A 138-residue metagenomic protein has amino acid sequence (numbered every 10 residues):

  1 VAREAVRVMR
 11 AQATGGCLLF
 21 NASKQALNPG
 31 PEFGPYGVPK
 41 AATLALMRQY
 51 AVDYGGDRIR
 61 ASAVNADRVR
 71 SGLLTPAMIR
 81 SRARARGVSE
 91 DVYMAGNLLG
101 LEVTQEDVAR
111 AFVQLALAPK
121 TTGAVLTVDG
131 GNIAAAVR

Functional and structural regions predicted by a protein language model:
V1-G15, A118-P119: A short helix-coil junction within the Rossmann-fold of NAD(P)-dependent oxidoreductases
A2, P39, M47: Active-site helix of classical SDR
R7, V52-D53: Alpha-helical segment proximal to the catalytic Tyr-Lys
S23: Residue(s) in the substrate-gating loop at a strand-loop-helix junction that position the organic substrate next
P29-G37, Q49: Active-site loop-to-helix junction immediately N-terminal to the catalytic Tyr of the SDR YXXXK motif in Rossmann-fold
G55, R60, K120-A124: Short, small/polar-rich loop/turn modules that mediate ligand/substrate recognition or access, typified
G56, V69-G96, R138: A glycine/serine/threonine-rich, flexible loop-to-helix segment that serves as the NAD(P) cofactor-binding "lid"
L101-V128, I133: C-terminal substrate-recognition "lid" of short-chain dehydrogenase/reductases
